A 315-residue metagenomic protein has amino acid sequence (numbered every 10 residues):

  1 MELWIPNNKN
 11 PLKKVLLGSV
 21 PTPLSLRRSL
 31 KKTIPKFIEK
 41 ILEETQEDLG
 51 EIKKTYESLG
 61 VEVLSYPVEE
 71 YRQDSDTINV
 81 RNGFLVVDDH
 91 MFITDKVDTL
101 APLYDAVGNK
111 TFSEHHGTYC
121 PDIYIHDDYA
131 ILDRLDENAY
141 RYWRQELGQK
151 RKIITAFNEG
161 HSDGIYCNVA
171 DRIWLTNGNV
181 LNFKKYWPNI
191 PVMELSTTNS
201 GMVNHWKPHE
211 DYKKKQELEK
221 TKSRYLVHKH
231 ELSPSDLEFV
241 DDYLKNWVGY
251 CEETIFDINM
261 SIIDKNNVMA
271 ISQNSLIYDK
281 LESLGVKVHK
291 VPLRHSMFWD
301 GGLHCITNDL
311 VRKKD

Functional and structural regions predicted by a protein language model:
M1-D315: The feature marks the mature, well-folded catalytic cores of soluble enzymes
